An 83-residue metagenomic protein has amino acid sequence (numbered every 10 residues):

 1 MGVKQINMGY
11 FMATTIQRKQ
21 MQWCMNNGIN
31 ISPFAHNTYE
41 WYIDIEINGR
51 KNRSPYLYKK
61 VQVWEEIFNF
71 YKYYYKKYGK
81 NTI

Functional and structural regions predicted by a protein language model:
G2-G28: Negatively charged, low-complexity tracts enriched in Asp/Glu with abundant Ser/Thr
Q22-G79: Acidic, low-complexity, intrinsically disordered interaction modules
N81-I83: Intrinsically disordered, low-complexity charged/polar segments
